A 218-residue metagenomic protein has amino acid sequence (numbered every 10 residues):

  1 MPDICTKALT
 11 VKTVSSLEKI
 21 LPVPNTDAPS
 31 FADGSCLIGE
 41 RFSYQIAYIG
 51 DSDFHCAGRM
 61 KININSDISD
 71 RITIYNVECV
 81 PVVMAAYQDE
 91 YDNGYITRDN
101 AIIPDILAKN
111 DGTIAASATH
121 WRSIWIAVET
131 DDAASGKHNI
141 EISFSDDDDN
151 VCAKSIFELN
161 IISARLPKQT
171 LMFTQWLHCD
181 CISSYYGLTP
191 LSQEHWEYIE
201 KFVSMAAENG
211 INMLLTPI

Functional and structural regions predicted by a protein language model:
P2-A28, S52-I126, A134: Surface-exposed binding patches on compact interaction domains or structured appendages
P2-D3, C36, D149, S204-A206: A general structural signal for short secondary-structure junctions and capping/turn motifs
K19-S35, L188-H195: Short, polar loop/linker segments at the starts of domains and inter-domain junctions
P29-S52, C56-A57, E200-K201, L215: Contiguous beta-strand segments within globular domains
C36-S43, P104-L107, N139: Sequence/structural signature of long amphipathic alpha-helices that form protein-protein interaction faces
A47-K61, N65, D111-T170, W196: Extended acidic/polar, glycine-enriched regions that form or flank non-catalytic beta-rich accessory modules
V151-I218: An acidic-aromatic substrate-binding cleft motif
